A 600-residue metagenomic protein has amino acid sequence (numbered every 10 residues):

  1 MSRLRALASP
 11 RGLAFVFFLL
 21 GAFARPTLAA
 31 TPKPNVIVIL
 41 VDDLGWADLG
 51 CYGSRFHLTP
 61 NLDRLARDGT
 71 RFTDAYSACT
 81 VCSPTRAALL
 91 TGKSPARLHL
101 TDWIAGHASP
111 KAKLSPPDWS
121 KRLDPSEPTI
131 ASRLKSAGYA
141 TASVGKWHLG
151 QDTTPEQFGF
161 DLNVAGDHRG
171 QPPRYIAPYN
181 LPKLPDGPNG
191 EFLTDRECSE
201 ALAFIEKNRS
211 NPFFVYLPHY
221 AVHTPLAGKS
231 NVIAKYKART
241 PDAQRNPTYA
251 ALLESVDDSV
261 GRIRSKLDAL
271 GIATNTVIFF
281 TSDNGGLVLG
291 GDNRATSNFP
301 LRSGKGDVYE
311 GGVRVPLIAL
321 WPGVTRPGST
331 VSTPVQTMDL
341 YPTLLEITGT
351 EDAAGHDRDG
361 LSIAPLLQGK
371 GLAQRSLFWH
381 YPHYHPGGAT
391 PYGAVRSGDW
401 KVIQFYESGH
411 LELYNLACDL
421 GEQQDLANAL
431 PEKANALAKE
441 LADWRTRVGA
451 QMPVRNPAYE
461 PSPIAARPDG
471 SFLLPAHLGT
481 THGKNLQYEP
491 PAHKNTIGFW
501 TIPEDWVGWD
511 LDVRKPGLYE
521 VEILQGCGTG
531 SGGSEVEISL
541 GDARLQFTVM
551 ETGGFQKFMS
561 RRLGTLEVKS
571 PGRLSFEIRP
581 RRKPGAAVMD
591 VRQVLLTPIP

Functional and structural regions predicted by a protein language model:
A30-T70, Q424-E432: Active-site-proximal N-terminal segment of extracellular/periplasmic enzymes that hydrolyze or transfer
P32-I37, D68-T73, A137-A142, F160-D161 (+5 more regions): Loop/turn elements at helix/coil->beta-strand transitions in domains of secreted/extracellular proteins
V36, D42, L134, K146 (+5 more regions): A short aromatic-rich beta-strand->coil structural motif
R55-A87, G92-R97, A140-A142, D161-N163 (+1 more regions): Short, structured active-site-proximal loop/turn typified by the sulfatase FGly-forming signature C/S-X-P-X-R
H57, P155-G159, P225-K229, S265-V324 (+3 more regions): Histidine-centered active-site microenvironments of extracellular/periplasmic hydrolases and transferases
L100-Y139, W147-V215, H219-A250, E489-P490: Formylglycine-dependent
G286-V308, T325-S329, T333, M338-L416 (+1 more regions): C-terminal cap/loop subdomain of S1 sulfatases and analogous C-terminal strand-loop tails that border
G421, A434, A438-E440, W444-P600: Extracytoplasmic
